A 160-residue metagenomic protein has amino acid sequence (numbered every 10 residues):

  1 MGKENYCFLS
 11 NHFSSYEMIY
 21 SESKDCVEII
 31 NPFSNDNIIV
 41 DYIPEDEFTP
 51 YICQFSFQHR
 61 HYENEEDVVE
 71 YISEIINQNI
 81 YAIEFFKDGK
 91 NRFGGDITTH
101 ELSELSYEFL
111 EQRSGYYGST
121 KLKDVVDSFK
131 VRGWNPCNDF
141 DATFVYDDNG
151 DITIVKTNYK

Functional and structural regions predicted by a protein language model:
M1-N35: N-terminal "first-domain core" detector
L9, V27-I29, I38-V40, P50 (+1 more regions): Hydrophobic beta-strand residues in large extracellular and virion-surface proteins
H12, H59-H61, H100: Histidine (H) residue identity feature
H12-I19, I75-Q78, Y116, S128 (+2 more regions): Surface-exposed polar/charged interaction patches
E17-Y20, D36-E45, I83-G89: Short linear motifs in intrinsically disordered
D25-P32, P50-C53, F93-G95: Generic recognition of long tandem-repeat/solenoid scaffolds
S34-D67, E111-K160: Intrinsically disordered, low-complexity regulatory segments enriched in Ser/Thr/Pro and charged residues
E66-K121: Amphipathic protein-protein interaction modules
